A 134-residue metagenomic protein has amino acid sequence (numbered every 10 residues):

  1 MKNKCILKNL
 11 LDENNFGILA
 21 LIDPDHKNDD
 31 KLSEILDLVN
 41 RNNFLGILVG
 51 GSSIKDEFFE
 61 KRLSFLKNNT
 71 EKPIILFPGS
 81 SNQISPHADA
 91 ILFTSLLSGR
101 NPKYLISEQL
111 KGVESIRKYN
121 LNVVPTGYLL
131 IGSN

Functional and structural regions predicted by a protein language model:
M1-I22, S33, G112-P125: N-terminal amphipathic alpha-helix/helix-capping segment at the start of soluble metabolic enzymes
K8-D12, N40, E60-E71, R117-L121: Surface-exposed amphipathic alpha-helices with a cationic face
N14-A20, L66-P78: Short beta-strand/loop segments at the ligand-binding rim of alpha/beta enzyme cores
F16-L32, S80, Y128-N134: Active-site mouth loops of central-metabolism enzymes
I35, F58, R62-L66, G112: A general structural detector for well-ordered alpha-helical segments in enzyme core domains, enriched
I47: Conserved, mostly hydrophobic/aromatic
Q83-N134: Conserved anion-binding
